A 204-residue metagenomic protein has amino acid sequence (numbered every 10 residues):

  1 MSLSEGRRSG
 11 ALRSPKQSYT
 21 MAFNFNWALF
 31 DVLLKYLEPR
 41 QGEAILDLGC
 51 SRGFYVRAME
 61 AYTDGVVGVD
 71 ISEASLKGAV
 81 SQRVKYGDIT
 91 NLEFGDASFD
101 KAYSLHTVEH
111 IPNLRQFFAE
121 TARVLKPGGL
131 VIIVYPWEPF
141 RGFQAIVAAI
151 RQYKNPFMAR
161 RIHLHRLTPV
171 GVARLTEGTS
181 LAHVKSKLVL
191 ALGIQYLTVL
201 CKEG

Functional and structural regions predicted by a protein language model:
M1-N91, G95, K101-L105, F118 (+3 more regions): Conserved N-terminal segment of class I S-adenosyl-L-methionine
A44, G128-L130: Short glycine-centered segments of the SAM/dcSAM-binding site in methyltransferase folds
F54, A58, P112-E120, L130-G204: S-adenosyl-L-methionine-dependent methyltransferase catalytic module, highlighting the catalytic core
D96-D100, N113, P127: Active-site acidic short loop of glycosyltransferases
H106-H110: Short catalytic micro-motifs in class I SAM-dependent methyltransferases
